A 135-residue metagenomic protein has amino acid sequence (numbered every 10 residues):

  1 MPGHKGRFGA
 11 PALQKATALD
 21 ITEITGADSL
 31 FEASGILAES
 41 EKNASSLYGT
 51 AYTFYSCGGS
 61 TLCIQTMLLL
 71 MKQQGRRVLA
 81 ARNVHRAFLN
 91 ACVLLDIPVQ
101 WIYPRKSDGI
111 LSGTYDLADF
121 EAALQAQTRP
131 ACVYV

Functional and structural regions predicted by a protein language model:
M1-T17: N-terminal glycine-rich, Lys/His-bearing helix-loop that initiates the first secondary-structure elements of many
Q14-L62, N83: Conserved N-terminal alpha-helix of the aminotransferase class I/II PLP-enzyme fold
I24-T25, W101-Y103, P130-V135: Short beta-strands and strand-loop turn motifs
Y52-R77, R86-A91: Conserved beta-loop-alpha segment that forms the PLP phosphate-binding cup at the N-terminus of a helix
A81-R82, W101-K106: Short beta->alpha connector loops at strand-helix junctions that form conserved, small/polar/Pro-enriched
L95-I97: Short, structured coil segments at secondary-structure junctions
I110-V135: Active-site phosphate-binding strand-loop segment of PLP-dependent enzymes
